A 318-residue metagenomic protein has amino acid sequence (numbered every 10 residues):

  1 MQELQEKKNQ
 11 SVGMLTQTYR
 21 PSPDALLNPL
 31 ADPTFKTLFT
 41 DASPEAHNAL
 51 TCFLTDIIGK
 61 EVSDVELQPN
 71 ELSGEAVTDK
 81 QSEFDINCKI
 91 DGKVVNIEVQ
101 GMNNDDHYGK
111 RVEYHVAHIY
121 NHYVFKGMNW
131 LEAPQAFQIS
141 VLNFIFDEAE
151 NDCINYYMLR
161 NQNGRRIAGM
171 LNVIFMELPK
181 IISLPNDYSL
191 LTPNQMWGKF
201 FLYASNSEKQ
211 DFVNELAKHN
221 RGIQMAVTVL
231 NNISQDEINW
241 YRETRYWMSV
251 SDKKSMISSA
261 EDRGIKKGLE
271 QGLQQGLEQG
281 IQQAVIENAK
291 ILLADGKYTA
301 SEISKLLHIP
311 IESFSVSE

Functional and structural regions predicted by a protein language model:
M1-V173, I182-L184, S259: Accessory alpha/beta interaction modules
Q2-L26, D91, V95-Q100, L202-E318: Short, charged alpha-helical interaction segments and adjacent helix-coil junctions
D32-K36, G74, V116, G127 (+8 more regions): Generic secondary-structure boundary/loop-capping signal
D32-P33, N48-T51, K110, A136 (+3 more regions): Non-catalytic, well-ordered alpha-helical scaffold segments
L38, A42, I57, P179 (+3 more regions): Generic structural signal for hydrophobic core residues of well-folded globular domains
C153-R160, S189-W197, R245-W247: Short intrinsically disordered coil segments
G169, I174-K218, Q224, V229: An acidic, glycine-/histidine-flanked metal-binding catalytic module
